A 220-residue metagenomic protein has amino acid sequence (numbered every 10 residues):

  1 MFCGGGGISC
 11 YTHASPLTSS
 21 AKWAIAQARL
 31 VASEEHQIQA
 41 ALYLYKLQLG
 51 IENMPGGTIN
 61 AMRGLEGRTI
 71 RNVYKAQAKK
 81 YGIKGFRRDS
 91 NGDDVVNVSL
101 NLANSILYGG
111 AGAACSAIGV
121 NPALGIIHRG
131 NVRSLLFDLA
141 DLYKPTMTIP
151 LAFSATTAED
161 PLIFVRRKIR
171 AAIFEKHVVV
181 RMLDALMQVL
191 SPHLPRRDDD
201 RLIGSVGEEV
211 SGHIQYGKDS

Functional and structural regions predicted by a protein language model:
F2-S220: Active-site helix-to-loop segments that bind/position phosphate- or nucleotide-bearing substrates and donors across
